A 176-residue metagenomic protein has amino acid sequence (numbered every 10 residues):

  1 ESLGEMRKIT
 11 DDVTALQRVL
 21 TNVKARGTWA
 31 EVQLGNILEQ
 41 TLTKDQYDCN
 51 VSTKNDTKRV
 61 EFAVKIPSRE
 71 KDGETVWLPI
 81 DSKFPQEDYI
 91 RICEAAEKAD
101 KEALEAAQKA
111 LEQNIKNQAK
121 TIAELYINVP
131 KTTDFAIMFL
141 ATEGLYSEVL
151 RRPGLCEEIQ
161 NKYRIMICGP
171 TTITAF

Functional and structural regions predicted by a protein language model:
E1-F176: Amphipathic, heptad-repeat alpha-helical coiled-coil/stalk segments that mediate oligomerization, tethering
